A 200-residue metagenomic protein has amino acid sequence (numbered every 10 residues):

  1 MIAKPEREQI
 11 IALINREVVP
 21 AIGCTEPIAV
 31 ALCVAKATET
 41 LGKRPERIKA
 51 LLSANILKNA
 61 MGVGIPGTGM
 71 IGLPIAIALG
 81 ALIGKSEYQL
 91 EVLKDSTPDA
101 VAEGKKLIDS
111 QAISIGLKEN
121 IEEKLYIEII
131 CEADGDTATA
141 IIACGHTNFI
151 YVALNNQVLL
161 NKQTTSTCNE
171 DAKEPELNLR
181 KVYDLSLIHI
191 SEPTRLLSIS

Functional and structural regions predicted by a protein language model:
M1-I11, G42-I56: Acidic-glycine-rich active-site phosphate/pyrophosphate-binding loop
A3, V18-P27: Short, N-terminal intrinsically disordered low-complexity segments that are rich in Pro/Gly and polar/charged residues
Q9-I22, V182-L185: Generic N-terminal amphipathic, Lys/Arg-enriched alpha-helix
A12, I28-L32, I75: A generic alpha-helix surface/boundary motif
P27-K43: Alpha-helical support elements that line or immediately flank enzyme active sites and cofactor-binding pockets
A37, A78, P193-T194: Long alpha-helical scaffolds
E46-I188: Catalytic-core signal marking the mid-to-C-terminal active-site face
I188-I199: Single conserved hydrophobic/aromatic residue that forms the stacking wall/gate of nucleotide- or nucleobase-binding
